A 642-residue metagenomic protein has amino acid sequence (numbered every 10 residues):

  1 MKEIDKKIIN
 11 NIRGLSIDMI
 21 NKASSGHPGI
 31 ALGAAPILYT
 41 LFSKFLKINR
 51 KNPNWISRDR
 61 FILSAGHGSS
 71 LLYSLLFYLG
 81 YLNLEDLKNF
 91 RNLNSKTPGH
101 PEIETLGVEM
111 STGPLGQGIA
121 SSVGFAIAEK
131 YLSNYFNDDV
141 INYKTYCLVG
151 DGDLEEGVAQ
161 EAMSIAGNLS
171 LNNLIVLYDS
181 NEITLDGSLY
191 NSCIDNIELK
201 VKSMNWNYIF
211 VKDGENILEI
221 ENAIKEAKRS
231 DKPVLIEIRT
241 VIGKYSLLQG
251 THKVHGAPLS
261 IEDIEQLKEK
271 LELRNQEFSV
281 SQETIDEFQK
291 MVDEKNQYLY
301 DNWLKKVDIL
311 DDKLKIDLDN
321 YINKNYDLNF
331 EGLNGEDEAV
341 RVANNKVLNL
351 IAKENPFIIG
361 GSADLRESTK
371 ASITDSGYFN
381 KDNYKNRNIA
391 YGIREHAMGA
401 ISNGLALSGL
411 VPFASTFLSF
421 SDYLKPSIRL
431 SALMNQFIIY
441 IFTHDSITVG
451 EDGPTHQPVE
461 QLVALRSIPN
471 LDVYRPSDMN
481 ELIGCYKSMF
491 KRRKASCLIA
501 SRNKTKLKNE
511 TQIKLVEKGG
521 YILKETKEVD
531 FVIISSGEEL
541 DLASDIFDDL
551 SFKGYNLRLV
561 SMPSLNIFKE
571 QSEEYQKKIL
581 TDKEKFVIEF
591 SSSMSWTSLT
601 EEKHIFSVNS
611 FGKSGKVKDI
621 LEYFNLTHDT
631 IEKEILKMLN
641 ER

Functional and structural regions predicted by a protein language model:
M1-A34, V149, D153, G157 (+6 more regions): Conserved acidic/glycine
K2-R13, K44-I48, L84-E104, R366-N380 (+2 more regions): Acidic-glycine-rich active-site phosphate/pyrophosphate-binding loop
N11, L15-A23, R50-D59, P98-T112 (+5 more regions): Glycine/charged-rich beta-loop-alpha catalytic/anionic-binding loops adjacent to active sites
A23-A35, F61-H67, R91-N92, H100-S121 (+9 more regions): Active-site nucleophile and cofactor-binding loops and adjacent substrate-binding regions of central metabolic enzymes
G33-N168, S372-I373, L405: Cofactor-binding active-site loop characterized by glycine-rich and histidine/acidic residues
I62-S64, N173-S180, I441-F442: Short internal beta-strands
N92-E104, V108-S111, S121, F125-I127 (+6 more regions): Thiamine diphosphate
C147-G150, L154, S431-S446, E451-D452: A structural-propensity feature for long, helix-poor, extended segments
